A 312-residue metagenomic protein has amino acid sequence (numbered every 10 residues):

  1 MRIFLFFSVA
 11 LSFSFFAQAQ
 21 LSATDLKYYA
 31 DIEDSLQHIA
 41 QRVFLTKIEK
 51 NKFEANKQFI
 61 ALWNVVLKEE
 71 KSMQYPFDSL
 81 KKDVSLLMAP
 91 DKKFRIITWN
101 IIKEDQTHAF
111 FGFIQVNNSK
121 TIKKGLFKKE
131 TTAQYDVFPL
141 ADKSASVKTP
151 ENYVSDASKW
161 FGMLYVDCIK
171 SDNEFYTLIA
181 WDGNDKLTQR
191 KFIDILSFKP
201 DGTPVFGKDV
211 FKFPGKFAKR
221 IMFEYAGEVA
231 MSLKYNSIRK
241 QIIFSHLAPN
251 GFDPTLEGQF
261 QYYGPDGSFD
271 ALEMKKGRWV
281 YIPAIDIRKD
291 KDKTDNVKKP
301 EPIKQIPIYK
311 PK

Functional and structural regions predicted by a protein language model:
M1-D31, S35: Bacterial Sec-dependent N-terminal signal peptides
Y29-Q115: Solvent-exposed N-terminal domain segments of exported/luminal and surface proteins
F77-F94, K103, S158-N173, S232-I238: Structural signature of eukaryotic scaffold interfaces centered on beta-propeller domains
K93-N100, E174-D182, K240-H246: Short beta-strand elements that form the blades of beta-propeller/WD-repeat-like and other beta-sheet-rich scaffold
F110-K120, F192-T203, G258-K276: Beta-propeller blade signature
Q115-S171: Short N-terminal edge-element motif at the start of the domain
N152-A157, L164-S171, N184, P204-M274: Short aromatic loop motif centered on NTY/YTY
P249-K312: Hydrophilic extracytoplasmic domains
